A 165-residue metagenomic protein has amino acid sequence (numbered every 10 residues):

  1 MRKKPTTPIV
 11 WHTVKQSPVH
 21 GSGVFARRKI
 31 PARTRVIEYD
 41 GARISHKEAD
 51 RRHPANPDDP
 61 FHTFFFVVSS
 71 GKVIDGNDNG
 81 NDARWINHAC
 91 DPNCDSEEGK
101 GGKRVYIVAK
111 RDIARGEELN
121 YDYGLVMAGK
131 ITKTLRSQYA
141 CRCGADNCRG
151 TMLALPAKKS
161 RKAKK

Functional and structural regions predicted by a protein language model:
R2, C90, D95-K165: C-terminal SET catalytic tail plus cysteine-rich post-SET Zn-binding segment of SAM-dependent SET-domain
R2-E97, R161-K162: Catalytic cores of histone-lysine modification enzymes
